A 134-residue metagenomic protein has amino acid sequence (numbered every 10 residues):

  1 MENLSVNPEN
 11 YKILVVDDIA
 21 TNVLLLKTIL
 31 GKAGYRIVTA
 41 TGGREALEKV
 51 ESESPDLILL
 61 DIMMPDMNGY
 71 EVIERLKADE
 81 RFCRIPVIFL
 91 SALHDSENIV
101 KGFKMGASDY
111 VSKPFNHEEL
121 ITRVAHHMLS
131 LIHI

Functional and structural regions predicted by a protein language model:
P8-Y11, A20-V38, E48, S52: Two-component/phosphorelay signaling modules centered on CheY-like receiver
T21, T41-E45, N68-E74, H94: Acidic catalytic/metal-coordinating carboxylates
E48, Y70-C83: Short amphipathic alpha-helix used as the core "switch/output" element in two-component signaling
E53-L59: Active-site beta3 strand of CheY-like receiver
M64: Receiver (REC) domain active-site loop signature in two-component systems and cognate sites in sensor histidine kinases
I132-I134: Conserved small/polar residues in nucleotide/adenosyl-binding loops
